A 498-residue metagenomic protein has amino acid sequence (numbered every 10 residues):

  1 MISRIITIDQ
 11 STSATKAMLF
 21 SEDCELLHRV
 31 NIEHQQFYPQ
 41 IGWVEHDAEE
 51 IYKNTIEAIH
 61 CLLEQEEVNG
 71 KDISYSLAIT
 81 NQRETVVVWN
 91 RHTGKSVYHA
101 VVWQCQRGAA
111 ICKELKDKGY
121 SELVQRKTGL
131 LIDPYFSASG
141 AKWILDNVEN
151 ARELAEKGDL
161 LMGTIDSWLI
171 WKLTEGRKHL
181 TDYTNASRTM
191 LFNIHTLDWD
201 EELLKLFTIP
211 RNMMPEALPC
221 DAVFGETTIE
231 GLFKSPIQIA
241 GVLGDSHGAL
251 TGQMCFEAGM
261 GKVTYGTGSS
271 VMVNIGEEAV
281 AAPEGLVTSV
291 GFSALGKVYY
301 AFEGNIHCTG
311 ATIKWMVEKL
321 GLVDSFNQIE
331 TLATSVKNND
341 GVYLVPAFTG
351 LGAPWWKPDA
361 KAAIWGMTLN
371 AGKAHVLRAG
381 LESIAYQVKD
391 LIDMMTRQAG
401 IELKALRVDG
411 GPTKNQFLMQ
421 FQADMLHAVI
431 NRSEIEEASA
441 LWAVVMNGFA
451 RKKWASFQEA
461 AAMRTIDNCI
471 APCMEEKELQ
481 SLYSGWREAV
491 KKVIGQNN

Functional and structural regions predicted by a protein language model:
M1-Y98, R126, F233-G241, L426-I430 (+2 more regions): N-terminal glycine/serine-rich phosphate-binding loop of ATP-dependent small-molecule kinases, especially carbohydrate
I6-I8, A109, L115-H179, M190-T208 (+1 more regions): Active-site core segments that coordinate phosphate-bearing ligands/cofactors across diverse enzyme families
A14, R83, M214, V287 (+1 more regions): Short glycine-rich loop/turn motifs
E64-V102, L131-S137, I170-N193, L218-P219 (+1 more regions): Short beta-strand-loop/turn "lid" adjacent to the catalytic site in phosphate-handling enzymes
C105: Carbohydrate-associated surface elements
P210, P215-A217, A455: Glycine-rich phosphate/pyrophosphate-binding loops and their adjacent beta-strand/loop elements at enzyme active sites
M214-V223, E330-T334: Short linear loop/turn motifs
